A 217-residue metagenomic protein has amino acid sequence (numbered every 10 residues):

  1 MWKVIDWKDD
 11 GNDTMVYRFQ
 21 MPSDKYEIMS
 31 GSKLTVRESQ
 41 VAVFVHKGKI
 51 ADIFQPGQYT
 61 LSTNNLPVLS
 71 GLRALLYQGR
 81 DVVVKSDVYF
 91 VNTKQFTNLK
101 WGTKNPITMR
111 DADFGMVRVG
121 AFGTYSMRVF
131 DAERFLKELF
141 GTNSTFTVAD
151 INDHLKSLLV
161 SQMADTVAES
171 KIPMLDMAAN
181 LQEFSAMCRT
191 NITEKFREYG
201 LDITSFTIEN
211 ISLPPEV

Functional and structural regions predicted by a protein language model:
M1-F54: N-terminal, positively charged regions that mediate nucleic acid binding
V4, T14-V16, L72, V88 (+1 more regions): Generic preference for hydrophobic/aromatic residues in regular secondary structure cores
D24-E27, T147, P214: General structural signal for secondary-structure boundaries
T35, K47-S205: Amphipathic, interface-forming alpha-helical segments with heptad-repeat character
T204-V217: Long, amphipathic alpha-helical segments that form or neighbor coiled-coils/leucine zippers used for dimerization
